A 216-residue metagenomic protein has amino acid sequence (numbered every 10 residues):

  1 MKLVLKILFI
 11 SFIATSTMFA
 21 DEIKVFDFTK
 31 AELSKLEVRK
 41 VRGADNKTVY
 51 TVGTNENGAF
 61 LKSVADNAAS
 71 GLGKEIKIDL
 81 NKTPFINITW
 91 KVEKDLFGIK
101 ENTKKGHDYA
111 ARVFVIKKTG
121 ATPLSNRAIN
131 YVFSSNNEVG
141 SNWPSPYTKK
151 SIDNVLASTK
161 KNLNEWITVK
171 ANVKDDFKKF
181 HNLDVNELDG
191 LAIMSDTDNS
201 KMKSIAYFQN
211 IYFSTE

Functional and structural regions predicted by a protein language model:
K2-I10: Sec-dependent signal peptide recognition, specifically the positively charged N-region followed immediately by
I10-F19: Hydrophobic h-region of N-terminal signal peptides that target proteins for export in Gram-negative bacteria
A20-G43: Extracellular carbohydrate-recognition regions
F28, L191, Q209-F213: Extracellular beta-strand elements of beta-rich domains used for carbohydrate recognition/degradation or cell-matrix
V49-G71: Short carbohydrate-recognition loop motifs
E75-I86, K160-L163, D184: Extracellular/lumenal carbohydrate-interaction signature centered on repeated Trp-anchored short motifs
E93-N162, M202-Y207: Extracellular ligand-binding interfaces
D108-V113, K149-K150, V155-T159, L163-K203: Extracellular beta-strand ligand-recognition surfaces/modules
